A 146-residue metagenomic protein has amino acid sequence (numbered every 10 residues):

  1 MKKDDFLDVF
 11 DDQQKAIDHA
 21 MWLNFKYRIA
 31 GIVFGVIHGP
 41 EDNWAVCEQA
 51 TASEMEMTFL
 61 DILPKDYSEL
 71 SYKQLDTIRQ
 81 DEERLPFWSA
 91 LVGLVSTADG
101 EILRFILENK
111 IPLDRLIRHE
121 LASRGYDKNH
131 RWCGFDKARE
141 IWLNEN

Functional and structural regions predicted by a protein language model:
M1-K3, H38-E48: Short aromatic-glycine-(Arg/Gly/Cys) micro-motifs in beta-strand/loop hairpins
D5, V9-G31, M55-K65, L116: A short, charged, amphipathic alpha-helix used as a generic interaction element across diverse proteins
I32-H38: Short amphipathic beta-strand and strand-loop transition segments with alternating hydrophobic
A45, F105-E145: Short, charge-rich amphipathic interface segments used for partner binding and complex assembly
C47-E56: Extended, non-transmembrane interaction/recognition domains
L63-S71, D76, D136-A138, E145-N146: Phospho-dense, intrinsically disordered low-complexity tracts enriched in Ser/Pro and acidic residues
K73-H119, S123: Eukaryotic low-complexity, mixed-charge intrinsically disordered interaction/regulatory segments enriched in acidic
